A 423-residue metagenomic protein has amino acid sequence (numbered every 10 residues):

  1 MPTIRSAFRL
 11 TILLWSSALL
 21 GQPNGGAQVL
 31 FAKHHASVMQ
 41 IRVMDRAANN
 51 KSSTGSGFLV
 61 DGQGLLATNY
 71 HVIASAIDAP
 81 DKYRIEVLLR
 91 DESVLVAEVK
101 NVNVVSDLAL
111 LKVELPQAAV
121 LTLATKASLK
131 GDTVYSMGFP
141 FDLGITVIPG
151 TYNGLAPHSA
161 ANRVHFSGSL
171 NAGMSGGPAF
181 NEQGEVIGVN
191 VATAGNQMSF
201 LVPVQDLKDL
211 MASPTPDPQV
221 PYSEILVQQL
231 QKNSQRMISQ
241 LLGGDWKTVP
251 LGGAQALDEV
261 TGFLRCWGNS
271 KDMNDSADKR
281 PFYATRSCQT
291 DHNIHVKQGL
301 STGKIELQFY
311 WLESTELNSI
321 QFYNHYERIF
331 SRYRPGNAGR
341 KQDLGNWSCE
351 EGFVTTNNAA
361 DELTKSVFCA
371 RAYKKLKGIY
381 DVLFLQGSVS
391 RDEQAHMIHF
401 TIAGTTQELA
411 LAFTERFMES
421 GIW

Functional and structural regions predicted by a protein language model:
Q22-G26, V72-D78, A119-V164, N171 (+6 more regions): Flexible, gly/ser-rich surface segments that form the specificity/activation loops bordering the active-site cleft
P23-A27, M44-Q63, L95-V96: A conserved glycine-rich beta-strand in the N-terminal activation segment of trypsin-fold
N24-F31, A97, V186-A254: C-terminal cap/linker of serine protease catalytic domains
H34-N50, E114-V120, L143-Q219: Active-site region of chymotrypsin-like
T54, D61-V104, K130: Catalytic-histidine neighborhood of serine endopeptidases, predominantly the chymotrypsin-like S1/PA family
P218, F263-L264, R391-W423: Surface-exposed amphipathic alpha-helical segments
L264-N324: Secretory pathway targeting signatures of secreted, lumenal, and periplasmic proteins
Y323-G387: Signature of long, low-cysteine stretches enriched in small and polar/charged residues
